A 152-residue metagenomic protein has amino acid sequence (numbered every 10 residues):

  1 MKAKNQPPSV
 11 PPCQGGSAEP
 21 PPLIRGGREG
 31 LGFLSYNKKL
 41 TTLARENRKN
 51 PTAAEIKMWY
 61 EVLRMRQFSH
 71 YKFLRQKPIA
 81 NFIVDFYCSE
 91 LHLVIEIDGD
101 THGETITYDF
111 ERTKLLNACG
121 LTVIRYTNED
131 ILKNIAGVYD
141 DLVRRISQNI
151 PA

Functional and structural regions predicted by a protein language model:
M1-N5, R28-R125, E129-A152: Nucleic-acid endo/exonuclease domains
P7, P20: Cationic, low-complexity basic patches in intrinsically disordered or flexible, solvent-exposed regions
S9-V10, G16, G137: Compositionally biased, intrinsically disordered low-complexity regions
Q14-G16, R25-E29: Glycine-biased, low-complexity coil/linker segments
